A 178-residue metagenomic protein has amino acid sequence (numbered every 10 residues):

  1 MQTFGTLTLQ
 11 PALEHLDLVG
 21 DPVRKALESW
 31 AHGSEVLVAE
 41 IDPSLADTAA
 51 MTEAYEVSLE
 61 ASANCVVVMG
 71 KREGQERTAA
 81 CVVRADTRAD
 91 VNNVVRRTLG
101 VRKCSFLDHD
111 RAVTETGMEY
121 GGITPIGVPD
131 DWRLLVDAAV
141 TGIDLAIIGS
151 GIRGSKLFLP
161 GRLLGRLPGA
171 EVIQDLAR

Functional and structural regions predicted by a protein language model:
M1-R178: Extended, low-hydrophobicity, polar/charged segments
